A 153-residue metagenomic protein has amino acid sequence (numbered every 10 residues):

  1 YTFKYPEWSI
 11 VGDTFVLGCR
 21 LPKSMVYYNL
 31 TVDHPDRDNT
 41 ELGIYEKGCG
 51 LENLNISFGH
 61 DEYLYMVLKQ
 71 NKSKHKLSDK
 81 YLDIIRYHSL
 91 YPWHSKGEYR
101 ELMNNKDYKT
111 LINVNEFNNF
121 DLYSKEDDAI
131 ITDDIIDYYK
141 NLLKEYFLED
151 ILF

Functional and structural regions predicted by a protein language model:
Y1-I131: Divalent metal-dependent catalytic cores for phosphoryl transfer on phosphate-bearing substrates
D134-F153: C-terminal helix/juxtamembrane-tail motif
